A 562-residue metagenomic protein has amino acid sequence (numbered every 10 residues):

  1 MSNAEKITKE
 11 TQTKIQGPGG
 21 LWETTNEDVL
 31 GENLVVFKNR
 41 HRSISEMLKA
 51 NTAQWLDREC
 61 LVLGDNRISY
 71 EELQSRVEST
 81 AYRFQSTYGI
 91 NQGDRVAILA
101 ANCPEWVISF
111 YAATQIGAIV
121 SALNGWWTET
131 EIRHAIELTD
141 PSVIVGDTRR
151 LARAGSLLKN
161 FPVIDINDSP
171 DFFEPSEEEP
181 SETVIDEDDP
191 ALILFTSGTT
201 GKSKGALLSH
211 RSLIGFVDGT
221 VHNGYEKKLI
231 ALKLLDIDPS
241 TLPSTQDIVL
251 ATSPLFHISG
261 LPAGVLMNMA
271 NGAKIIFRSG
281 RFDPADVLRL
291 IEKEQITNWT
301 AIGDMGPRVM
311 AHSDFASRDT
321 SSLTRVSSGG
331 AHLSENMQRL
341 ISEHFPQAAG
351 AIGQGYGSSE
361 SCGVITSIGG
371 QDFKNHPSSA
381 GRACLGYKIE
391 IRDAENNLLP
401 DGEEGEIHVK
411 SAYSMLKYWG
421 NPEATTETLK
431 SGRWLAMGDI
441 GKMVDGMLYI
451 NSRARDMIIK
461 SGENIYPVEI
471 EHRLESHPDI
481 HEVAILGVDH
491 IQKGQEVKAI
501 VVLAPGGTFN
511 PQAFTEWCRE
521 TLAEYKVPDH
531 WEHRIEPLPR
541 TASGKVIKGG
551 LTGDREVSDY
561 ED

Functional and structural regions predicted by a protein language model:
S2-I15, G20, Q115-E174, P505-G507: Structural core segment of the AMP-binding/adenylate-forming
R40, N66, A81-W127, N464: Conserved AMP-binding/adenylate-forming
S69-E71, A191-A231: Conserved AMP-binding A3 loop
W127, I144, W299, S411 (+4 more regions): AMP-binding/adenylate-forming catalytic core of the ANL superfamily
E178-F195, G201-K202, P239-I248: Conserved pre-ATP/AMP-binding loop-to-beta segment of ANL
V217-T252, F256-T297, H312: Conserved AMP-binding/adenylation subdomain of ANL enzymes
A270-A273, K293-T300, M310-N375, K388: Gly/Ser/Thr-rich phosphate-binding loop
A523-K545: AMP-binding/adenylate-forming catalytic domain of the ANL superfamily
